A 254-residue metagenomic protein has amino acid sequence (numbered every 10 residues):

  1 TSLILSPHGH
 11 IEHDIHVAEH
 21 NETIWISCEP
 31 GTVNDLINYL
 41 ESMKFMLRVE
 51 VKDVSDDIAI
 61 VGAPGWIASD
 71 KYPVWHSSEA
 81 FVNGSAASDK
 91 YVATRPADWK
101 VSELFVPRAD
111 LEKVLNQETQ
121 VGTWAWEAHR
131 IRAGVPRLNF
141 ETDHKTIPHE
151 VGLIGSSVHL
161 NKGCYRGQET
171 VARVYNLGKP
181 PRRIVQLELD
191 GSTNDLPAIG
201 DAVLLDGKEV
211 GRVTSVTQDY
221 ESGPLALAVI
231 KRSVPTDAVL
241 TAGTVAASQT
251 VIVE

Functional and structural regions predicted by a protein language model:
T1-E12: Acidic, proline/glycine-enriched N-terminal capping motif
P7, T146, V151-V158, Q168 (+1 more regions): Glycine-rich, small/acidic residue-mixed loop/short-helix segments
G9-I11, V33, S233: DNA replication sliding-clamp ring fold and its partner-interaction surfaces
H13-P136: Acidic, low-complexity central loop/insert segments
E103-E188: Anionic-ligand-binding alpha/beta catalytic cores of soluble enzymes and soluble regulatory domains that recognize
